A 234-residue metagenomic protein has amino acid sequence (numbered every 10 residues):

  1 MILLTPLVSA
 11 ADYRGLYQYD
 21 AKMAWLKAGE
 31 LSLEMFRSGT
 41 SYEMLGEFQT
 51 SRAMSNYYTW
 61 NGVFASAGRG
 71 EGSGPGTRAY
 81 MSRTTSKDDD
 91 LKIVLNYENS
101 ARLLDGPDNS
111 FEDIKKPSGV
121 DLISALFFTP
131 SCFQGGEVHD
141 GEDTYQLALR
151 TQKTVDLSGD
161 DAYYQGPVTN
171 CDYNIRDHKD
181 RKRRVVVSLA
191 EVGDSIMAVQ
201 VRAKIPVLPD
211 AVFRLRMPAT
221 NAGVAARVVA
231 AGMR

Functional and structural regions predicted by a protein language model:
T5-L7: N-terminal signal peptide c-region/cleavage motif recognized by signal peptidases
A11-Y97, C132-R234: Acidic, serine/threonine-rich low-complexity disordered tracts
P75-F128: Surface-exposed, polar helix/loop patches in the mature regions of secreted/periplasmic/lumenal proteins that form
